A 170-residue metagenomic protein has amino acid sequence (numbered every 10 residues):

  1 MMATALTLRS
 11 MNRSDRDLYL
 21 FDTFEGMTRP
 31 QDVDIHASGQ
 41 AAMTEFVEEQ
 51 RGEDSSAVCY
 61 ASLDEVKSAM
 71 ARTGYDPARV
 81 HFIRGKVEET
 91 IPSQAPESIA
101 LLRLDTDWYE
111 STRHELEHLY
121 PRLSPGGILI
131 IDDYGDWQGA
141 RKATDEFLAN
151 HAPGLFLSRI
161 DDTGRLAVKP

Functional and structural regions predicted by a protein language model:
M1-P170: S-adenosylmethionine/decaboxylated-SAM
